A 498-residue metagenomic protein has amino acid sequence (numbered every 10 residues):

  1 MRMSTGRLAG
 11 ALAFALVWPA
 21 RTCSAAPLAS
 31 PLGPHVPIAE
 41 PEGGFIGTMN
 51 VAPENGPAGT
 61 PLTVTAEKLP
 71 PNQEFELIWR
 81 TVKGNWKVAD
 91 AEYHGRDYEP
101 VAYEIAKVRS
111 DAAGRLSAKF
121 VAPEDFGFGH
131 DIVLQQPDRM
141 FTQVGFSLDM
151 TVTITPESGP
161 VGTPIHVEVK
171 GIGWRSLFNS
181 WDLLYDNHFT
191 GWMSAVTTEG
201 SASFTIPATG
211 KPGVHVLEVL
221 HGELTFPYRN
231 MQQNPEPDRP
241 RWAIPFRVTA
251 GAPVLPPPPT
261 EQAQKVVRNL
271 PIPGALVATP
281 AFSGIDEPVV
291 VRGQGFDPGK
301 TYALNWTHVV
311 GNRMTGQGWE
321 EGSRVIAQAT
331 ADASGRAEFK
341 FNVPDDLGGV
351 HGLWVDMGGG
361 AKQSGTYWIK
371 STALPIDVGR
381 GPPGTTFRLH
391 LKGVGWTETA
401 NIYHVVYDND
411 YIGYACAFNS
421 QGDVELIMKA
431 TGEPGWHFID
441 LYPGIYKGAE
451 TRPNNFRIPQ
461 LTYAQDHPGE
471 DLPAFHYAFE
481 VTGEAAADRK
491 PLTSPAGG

Functional and structural regions predicted by a protein language model:
M1-A9: Bacterial N-terminal signal peptides that target proteins for export
R2, R21-T22, L28: Intrinsically disordered, low-complexity segments
G10-R21: Bacterial N-terminal signal peptides
A25-G498: Extracytoplasmic/secretory-pathway segments with low complexity and glycosylation-like composition
